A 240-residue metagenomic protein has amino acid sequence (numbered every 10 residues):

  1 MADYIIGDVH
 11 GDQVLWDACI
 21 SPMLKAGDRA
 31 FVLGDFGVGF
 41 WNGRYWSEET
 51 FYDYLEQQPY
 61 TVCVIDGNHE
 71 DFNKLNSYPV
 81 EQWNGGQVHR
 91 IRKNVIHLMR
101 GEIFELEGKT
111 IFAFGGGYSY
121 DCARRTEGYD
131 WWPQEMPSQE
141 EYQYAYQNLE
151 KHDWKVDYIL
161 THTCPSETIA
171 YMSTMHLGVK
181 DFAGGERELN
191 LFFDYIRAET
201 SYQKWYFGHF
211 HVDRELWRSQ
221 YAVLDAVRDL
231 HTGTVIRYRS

Functional and structural regions predicted by a protein language model:
M1, A26-G27, P59, G108 (+2 more regions): A general structural motif
M1-Y4, E102-A113, Y158, W217-Y221: Beta-strand-turn-beta hairpins that frame and shape the catalytic cleft of phosphate-ester-processing enzymes
D3-I5, A30-V32, I159, Y206: Residue-level marker for buried hydrophobic side chains located in beta-strands that build the well-ordered beta-sheet
I6, G11-L106, V179: Core catalytic region of metal-dependent phosphoesterases/phosphodiesterases, especially metallo-beta-lactamase-like
H10-L15, G37-W41, N68-K74, F104 (+4 more regions): Active-site environment of divalent metal-dependent phosphoester hydrolases
V38, N42-Y54, P59, D157-F207: Cap/insert and terminal regions of metallo-dependent hydrolase folds
G86, K93, E107-R187: Active-site-proximal loop/helix segment associated with metal-binding centers of metalloenzymes
E105, F192-E199, Y206, F210-S240: Binuclear metal-dependent phosphoesterase catalytic core
